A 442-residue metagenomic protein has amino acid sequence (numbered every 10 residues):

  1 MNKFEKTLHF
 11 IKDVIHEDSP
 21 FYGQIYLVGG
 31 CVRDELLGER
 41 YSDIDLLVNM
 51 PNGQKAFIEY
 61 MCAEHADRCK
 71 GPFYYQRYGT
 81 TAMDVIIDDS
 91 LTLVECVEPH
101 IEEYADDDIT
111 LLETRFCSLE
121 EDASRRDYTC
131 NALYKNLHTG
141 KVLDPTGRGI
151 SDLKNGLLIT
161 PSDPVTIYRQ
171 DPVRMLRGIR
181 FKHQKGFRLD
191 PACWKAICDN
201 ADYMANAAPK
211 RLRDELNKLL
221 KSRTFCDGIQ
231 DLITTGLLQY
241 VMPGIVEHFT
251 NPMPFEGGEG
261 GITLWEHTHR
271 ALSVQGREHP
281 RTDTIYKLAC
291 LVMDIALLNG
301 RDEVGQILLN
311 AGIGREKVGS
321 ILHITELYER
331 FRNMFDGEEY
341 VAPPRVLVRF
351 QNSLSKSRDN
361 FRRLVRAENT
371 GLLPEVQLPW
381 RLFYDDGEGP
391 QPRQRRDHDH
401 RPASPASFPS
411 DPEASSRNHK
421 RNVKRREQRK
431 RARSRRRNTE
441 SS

Functional and structural regions predicted by a protein language model:
M1-S442: Catalytic cores of the polymerase beta-like nucleotidyltransferase superfamily and closely associated nucleotide
